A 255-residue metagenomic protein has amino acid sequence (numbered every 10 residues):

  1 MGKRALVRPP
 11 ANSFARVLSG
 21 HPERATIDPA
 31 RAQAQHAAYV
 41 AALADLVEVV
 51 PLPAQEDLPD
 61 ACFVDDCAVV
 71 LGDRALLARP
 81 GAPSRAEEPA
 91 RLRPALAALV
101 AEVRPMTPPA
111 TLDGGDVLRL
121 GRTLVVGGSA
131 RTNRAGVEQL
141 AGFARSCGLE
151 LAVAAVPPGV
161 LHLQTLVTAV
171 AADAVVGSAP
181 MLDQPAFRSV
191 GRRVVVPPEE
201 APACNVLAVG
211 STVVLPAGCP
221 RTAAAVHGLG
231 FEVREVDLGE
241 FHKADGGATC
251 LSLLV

Functional and structural regions predicted by a protein language model:
M1-V255: The feature marks the mature, well-folded catalytic cores of soluble enzymes
